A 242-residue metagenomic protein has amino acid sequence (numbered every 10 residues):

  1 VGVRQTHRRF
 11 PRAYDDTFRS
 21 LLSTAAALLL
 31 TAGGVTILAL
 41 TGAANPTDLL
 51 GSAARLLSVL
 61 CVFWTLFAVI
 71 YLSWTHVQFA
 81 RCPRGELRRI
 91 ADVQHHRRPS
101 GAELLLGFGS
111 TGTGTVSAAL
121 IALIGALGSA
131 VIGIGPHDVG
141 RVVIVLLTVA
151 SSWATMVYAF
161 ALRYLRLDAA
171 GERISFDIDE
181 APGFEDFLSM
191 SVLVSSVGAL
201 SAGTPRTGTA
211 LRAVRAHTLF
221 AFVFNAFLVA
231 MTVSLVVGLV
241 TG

Functional and structural regions predicted by a protein language model:
V1-Y14: Short, Lys/Arg-rich, polar N-terminal cytosolic tail immediately upstream of the first transmembrane signal-anchor
R12-V62, G109-M156: Long, highly hydrophobic alpha-helical transmembrane signal-anchor segments
L56-P83, A150-L165: Hydrophobic alpha-helical membrane-embedded segments
W74-E103: Membrane-helix interface/capping segments
C82, E86, V131-P136, R163-E172 (+2 more regions): Membrane-interfacial segments
V142, L146-L147, Y158-I178: Canonical alpha-helical transmembrane segment with a positive-inside/aromatic-interface signature
D168-T207: Membrane-proximal soluble regions of multi-pass membrane proteins
D186-L193, P205-V240: Pore domain of cation channels
